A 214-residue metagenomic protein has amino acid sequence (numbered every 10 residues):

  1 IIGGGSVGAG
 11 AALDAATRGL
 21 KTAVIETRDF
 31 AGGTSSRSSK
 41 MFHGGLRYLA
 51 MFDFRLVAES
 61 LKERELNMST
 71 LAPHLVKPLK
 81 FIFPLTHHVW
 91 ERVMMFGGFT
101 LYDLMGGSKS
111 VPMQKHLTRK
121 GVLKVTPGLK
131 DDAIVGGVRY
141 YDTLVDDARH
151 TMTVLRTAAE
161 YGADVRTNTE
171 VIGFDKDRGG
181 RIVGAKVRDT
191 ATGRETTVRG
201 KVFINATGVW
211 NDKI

Functional and structural regions predicted by a protein language model:
I1-V24: N-terminal Rossmann-like FAD-binding beta1-loop-alpha1 element of flavoenzymes
V7, F30, W210: Conserved Rossmann-like nucleotide-cofactor binding loop
A16-S38: Glycine-rich FAD pyrophosphate-binding loop
K40-V125: Dinucleotide-binding Rossmann-like beta1-alpha1 core, especially the glycine-rich loop that anchors the ADP
V138-E160, R166-T169: Short beta-strand to alpha-helix junction loop
T167-V183: A conserved short coil-to-beta-strand element within the FAD-binding core of flavoproteins
A191-V202, A206: Core beta-strand elements of the Rossmann-like FAD/NAD(P) dinucleotide-binding domain in flavoenzyme oxidoreductases
N205-I214: Flavin (primarily FAD) binding-site architecture
